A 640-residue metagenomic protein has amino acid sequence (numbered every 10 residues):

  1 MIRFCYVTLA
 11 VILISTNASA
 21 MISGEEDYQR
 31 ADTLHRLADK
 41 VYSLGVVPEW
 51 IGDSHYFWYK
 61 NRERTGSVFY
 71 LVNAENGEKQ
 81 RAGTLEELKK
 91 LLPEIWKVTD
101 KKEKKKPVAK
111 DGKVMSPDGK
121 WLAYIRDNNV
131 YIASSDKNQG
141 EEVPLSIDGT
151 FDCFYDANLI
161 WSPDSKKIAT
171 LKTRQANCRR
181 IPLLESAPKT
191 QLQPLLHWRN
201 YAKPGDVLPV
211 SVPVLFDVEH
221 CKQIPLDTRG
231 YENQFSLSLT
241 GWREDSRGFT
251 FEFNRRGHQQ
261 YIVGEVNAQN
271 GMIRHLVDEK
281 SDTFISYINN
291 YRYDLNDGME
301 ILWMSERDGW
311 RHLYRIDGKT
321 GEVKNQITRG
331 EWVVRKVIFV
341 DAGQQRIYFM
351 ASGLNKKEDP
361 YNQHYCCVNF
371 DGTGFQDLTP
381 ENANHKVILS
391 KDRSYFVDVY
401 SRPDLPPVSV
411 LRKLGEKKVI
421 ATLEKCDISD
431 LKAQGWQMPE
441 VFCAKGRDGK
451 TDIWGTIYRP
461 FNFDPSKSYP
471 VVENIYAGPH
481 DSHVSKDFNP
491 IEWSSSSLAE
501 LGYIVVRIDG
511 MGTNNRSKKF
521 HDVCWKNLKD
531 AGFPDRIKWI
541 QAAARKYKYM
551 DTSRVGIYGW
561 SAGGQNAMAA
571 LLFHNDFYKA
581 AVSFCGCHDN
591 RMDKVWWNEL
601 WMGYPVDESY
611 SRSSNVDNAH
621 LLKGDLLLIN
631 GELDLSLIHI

Functional and structural regions predicted by a protein language model:
F4-I14: Sec-dependent N-terminal signal peptides
C5, C153, C178, C221 (+5 more regions): Generic recognition of cysteine residues
I12-I14, H35, M550: Short intrinsically disordered, low-complexity segments
T16-A18, I640: Serine/threonine-rich, low-complexity intrinsically disordered segments
A20-P407, L411-R412, K417: Beta-propeller folds
P48, S238, S246, E252 (+1 more regions): Serine-hydrolase catalytic core recognition
